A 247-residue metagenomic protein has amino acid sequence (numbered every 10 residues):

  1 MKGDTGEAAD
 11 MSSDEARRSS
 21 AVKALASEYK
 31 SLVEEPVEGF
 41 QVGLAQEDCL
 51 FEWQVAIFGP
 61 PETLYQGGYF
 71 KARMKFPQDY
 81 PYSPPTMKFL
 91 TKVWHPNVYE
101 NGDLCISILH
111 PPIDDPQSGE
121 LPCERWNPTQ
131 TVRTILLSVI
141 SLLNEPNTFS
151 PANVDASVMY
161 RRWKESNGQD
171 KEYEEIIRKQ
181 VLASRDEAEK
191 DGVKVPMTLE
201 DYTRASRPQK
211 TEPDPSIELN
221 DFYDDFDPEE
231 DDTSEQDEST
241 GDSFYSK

Functional and structural regions predicted by a protein language model:
M1-D14, P146-K247: Charge-rich (especially acidic), low-complexity segments
M1-L104, I108-S118, C123: Strand-helix-loop interaction patch of compact alpha/beta domains
K30, R73, K88, S107 (+4 more regions): Residue-level recognition of well-ordered secondary-structure positions
S31-G39, P61, Q78-D79, P112-D115 (+4 more regions): Short amphipathic alpha-helical interaction elements and helix-loop-helix interfaces that mediate dimerization
E35, Q46, G59, K71 (+9 more regions): A generic structural signal for solvent-exposed, polar alpha-helical segments
P81-K171: Histidine-centered catalytic/metal-coordination loop motif
